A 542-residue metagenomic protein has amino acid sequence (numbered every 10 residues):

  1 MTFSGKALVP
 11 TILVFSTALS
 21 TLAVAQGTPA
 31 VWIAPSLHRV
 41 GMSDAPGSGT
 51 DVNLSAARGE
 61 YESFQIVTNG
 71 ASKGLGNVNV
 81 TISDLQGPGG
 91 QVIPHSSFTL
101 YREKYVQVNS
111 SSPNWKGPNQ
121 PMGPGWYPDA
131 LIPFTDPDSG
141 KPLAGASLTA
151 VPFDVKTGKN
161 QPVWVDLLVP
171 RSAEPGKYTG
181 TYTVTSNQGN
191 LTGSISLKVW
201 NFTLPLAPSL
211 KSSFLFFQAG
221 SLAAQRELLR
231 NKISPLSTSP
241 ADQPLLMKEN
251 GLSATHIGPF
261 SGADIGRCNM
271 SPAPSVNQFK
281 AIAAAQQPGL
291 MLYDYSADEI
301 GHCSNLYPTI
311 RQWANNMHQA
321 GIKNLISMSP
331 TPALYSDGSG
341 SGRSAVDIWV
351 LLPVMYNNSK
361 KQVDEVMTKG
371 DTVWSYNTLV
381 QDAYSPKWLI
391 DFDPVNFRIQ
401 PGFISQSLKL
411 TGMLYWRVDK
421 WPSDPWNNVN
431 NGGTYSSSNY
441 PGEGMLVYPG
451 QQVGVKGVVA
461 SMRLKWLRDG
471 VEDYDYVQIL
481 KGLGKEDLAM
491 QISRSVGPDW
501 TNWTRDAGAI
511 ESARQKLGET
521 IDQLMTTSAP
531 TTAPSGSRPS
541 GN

Functional and structural regions predicted by a protein language model:
V9-S20: Bacterial N-terminal signal peptides
A23-G27: Boundary at the C-terminal end of the N-terminal hydrophobic targeting segment
T28-T192: Ligand-binding face of N-terminal immunoglobulin V-set domains in extracellular IgSF glycoproteins
N190-A273, N277-E299: An acidic-aromatic substrate-binding cleft motif
G220-A224, S239-L246, S271-I282, M328-G338 (+2 more regions): Alpha-helical scaffolding within the catalytic cores of extracellular/periplasmic polymer-degrading hydrolases
Q278-C303, A314-T331, G338, T411 (+1 more regions): Catalytic domains of carbohydrate-active enzymes that cleave complex glycans
A333-V354, L389: Substrate-binding cleft/loops of secretory-pathway carbohydrate-active enzymes
T368-R398: Active-site clefts of carbohydrate-active enzymes
